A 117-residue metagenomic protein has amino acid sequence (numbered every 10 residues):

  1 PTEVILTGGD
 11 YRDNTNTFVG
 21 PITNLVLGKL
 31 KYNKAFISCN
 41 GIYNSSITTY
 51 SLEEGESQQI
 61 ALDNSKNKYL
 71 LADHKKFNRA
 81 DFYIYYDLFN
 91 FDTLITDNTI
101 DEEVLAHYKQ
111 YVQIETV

Functional and structural regions predicted by a protein language model:
P1-V117: Conserved phosphate- and dinucleotide-binding cores of soluble alpha/beta proteins, encompassing both enzyme active
